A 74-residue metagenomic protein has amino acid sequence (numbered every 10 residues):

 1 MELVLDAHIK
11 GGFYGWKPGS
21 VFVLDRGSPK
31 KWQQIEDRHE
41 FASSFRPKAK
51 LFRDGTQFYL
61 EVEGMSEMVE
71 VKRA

Functional and structural regions predicted by a protein language model:
M1-K17: Structural detector for short beta-strands of small beta-barrel domains
G11, D25-I35: Short, structured beta-strand/loop micro-motifs enriched in basic residues and often containing a Trp
G12, S20, D37-F41: Short, conserved secondary-structure segments in the cores of folded domains
K17-F22, F58: Short aromatic-glycine-enriched beta-strand elements
E36-F52: Short nucleic-acid-contacting surface segments enriched for D/E, G, S/T with interspersed K/R
T56-G64: Short, Lys/Arg- and Gly-enriched loop/turn segments at beta-strand edges
E63-A74: Short peripheral tails and domain-boundary helices/loops at the edges of structured domains
